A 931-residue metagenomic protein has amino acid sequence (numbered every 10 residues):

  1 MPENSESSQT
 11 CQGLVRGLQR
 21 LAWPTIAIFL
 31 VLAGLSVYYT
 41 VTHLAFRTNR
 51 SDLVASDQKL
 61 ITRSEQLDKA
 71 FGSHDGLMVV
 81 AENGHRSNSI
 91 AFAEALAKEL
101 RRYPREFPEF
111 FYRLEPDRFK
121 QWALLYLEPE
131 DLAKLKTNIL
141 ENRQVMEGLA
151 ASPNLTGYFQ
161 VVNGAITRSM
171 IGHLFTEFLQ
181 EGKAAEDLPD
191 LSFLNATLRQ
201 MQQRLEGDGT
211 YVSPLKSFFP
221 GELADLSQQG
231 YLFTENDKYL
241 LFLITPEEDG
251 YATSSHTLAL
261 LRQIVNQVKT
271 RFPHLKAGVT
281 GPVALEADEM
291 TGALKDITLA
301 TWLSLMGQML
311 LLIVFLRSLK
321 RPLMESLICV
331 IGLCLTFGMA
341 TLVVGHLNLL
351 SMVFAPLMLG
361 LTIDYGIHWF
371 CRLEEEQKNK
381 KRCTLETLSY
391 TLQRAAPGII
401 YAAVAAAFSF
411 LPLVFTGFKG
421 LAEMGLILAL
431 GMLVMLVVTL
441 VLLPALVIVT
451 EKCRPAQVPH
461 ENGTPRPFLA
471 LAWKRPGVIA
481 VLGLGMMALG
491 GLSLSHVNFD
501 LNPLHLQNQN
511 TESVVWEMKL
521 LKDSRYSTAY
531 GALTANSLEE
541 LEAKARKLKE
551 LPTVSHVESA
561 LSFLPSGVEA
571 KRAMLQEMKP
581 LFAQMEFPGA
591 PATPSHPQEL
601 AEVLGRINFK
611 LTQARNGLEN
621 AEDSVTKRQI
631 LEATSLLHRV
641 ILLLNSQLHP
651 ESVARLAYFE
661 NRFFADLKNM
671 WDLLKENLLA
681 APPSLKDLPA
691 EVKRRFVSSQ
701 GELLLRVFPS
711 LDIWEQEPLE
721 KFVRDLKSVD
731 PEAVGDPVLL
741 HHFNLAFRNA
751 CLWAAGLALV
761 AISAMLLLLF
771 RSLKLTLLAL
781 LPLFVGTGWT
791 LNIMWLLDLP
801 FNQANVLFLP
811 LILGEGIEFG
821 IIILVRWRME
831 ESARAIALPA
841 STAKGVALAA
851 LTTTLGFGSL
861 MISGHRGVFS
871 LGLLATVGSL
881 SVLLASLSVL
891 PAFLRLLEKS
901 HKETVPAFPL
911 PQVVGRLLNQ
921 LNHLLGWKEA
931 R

Functional and structural regions predicted by a protein language model:
M1-T48, E65-Q66, E248-L506, L711-R931: Membrane-embedded transmembrane helical bundles of large multi-pass transporters/channels
P2-L305: Membrane-proximal extracytoplasmic
Y39-H85, S89-I90, Q121, F218-L232 (+10 more regions): Solvent-exposed, non-transmembrane loop/terminal regulatory segments of multi-pass membrane proteins
L100-F111, L548-A560: Short acidic amphipathic segments
R113-W122, A284, L561-A573, V738-N744: Short proline/glycine- and acidic-rich turn/helix-capping motifs at secondary-structure junctions
Q121-I139, V568-Q584, A746-G756: Short, low-order "capping/linker" segments at domain edges
L174-L319, E550, N608-A758, I762: Extracytoplasmic
K571-S635: Charged, amphipathic alpha-helical linkers/stalks
